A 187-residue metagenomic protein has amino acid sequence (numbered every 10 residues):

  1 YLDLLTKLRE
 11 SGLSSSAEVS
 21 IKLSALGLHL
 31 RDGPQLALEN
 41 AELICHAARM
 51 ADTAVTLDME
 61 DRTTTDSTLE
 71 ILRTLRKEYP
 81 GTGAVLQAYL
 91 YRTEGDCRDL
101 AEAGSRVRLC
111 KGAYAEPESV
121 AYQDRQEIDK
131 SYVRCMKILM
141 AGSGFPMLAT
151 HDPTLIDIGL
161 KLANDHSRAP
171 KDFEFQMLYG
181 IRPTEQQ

Functional and structural regions predicted by a protein language model:
Y1-Q187: Positively charged, amphipathic and often flexible ligand-engagement surfaces
